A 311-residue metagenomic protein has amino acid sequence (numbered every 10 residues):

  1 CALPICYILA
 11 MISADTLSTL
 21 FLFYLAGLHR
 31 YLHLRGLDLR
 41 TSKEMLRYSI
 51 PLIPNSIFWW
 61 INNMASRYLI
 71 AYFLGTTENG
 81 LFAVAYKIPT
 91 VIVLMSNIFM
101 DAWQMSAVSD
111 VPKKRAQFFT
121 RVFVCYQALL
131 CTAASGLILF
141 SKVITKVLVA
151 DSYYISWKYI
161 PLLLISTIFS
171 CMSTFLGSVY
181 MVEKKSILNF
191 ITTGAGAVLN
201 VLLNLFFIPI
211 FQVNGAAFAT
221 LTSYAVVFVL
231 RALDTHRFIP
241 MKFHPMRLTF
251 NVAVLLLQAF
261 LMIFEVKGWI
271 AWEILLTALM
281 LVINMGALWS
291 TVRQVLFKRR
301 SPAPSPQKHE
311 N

Functional and structural regions predicted by a protein language model:
C1-L28, G194-N200, V213-D234, E273-N284: Hydrophobic alpha-helical transmembrane segments
P4, L164-A195, T235-I239: Membrane-interface junctions at transmembrane-helix termini in multi-pass inner-membrane proteins
Y7-I8, L20-N63, S106-Q117, F238-F250 (+1 more regions): Interhelical loop/hinge segments that connect adjacent transmembrane helices in multipass membrane
L20-F21, S96-F99, F119-S170, V201-I210 (+1 more regions): Alpha-helical transmembrane segments of multi-pass membrane transport and lipid-handling proteins
F21, S56-A65, A83-S106, Q127 (+1 more regions): Small-residue-rich midsections of specific transmembrane alpha-helices
P51, S66-Y68, E78-S96, V124-C125 (+2 more regions): Alpha-helical transmembrane segments of polytopic membrane transporters and translocases
P89-C125, G177-V182: Helix-loop junctions and terminal segments of transmembrane helices in multi-pass membrane transport/translocation
F260-N311: Membrane-proximal transmembrane or re-entrant/amphipathic helices at the cytosolic face
